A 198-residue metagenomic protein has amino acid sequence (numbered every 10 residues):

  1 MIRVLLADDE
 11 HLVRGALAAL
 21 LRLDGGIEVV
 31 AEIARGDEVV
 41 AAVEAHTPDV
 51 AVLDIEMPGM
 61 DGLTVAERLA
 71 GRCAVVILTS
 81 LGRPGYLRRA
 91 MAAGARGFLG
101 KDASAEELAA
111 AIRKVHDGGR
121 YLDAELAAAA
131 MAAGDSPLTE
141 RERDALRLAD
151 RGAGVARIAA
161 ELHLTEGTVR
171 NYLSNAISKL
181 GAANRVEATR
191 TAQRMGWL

Functional and structural regions predicted by a protein language model:
M1-V13, L17-L21: Conserved acidic segment of CheY-like receiver
A7-D8, I33, A51, A182: Conserved sequence signature across two-component system core domains
E32-V50: Acidic, metal-coordinating helix/loop segments flanking the phosphotransfer/catalytic sites of two-component signaling
R35-E38, P58-T64: Acidic catalytic/metal-coordinating carboxylates
D54, T79: Active-site residues of response regulator receiver
L81-G82, G167: Short, conserved "switch-loop" micro-motifs in signal-transduction and mechanochemical regulators
G85-A92, R96-L146, W197: Short, flexible helix-to-coil linker/hinge segments that flank and couple to helix-turn-helix
G154-E187: Recognition helix of helix-turn-helix DNA-binding domains
